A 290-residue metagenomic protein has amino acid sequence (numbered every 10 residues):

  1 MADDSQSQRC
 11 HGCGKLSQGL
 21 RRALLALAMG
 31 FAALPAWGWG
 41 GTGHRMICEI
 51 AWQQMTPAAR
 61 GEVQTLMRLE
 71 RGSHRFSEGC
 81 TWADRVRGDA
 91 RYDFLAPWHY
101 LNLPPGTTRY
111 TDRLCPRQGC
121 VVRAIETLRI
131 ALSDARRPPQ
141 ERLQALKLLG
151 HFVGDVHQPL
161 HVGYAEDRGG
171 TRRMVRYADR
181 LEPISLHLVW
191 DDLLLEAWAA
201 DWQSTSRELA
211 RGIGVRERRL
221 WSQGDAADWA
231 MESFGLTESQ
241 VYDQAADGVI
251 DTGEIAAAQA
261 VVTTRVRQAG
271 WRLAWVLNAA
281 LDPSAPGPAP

Functional and structural regions predicted by a protein language model:
A2-D3, A83: Intrinsic-disorder/low-complexity regions
D3-L24: Bacterial N-terminal signal peptides that target proteins for export
A23-F31: Sec-dependent N-terminal signal peptides
A33-P35: N-terminal signal peptide c-region/cleavage motif recognized by signal peptidases
W37-F152, P159-P290: N-terminal, motif-rich segments that launch catalysis or mediate targeting to/interaction with membranes, typified by
